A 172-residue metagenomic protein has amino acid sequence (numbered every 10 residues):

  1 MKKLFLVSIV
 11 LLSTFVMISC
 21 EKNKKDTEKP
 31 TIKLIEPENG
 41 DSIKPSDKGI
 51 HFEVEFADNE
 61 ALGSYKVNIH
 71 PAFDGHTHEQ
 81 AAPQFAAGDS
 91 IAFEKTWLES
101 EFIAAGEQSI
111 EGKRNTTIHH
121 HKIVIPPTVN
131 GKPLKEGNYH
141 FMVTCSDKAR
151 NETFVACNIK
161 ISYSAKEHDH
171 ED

Functional and structural regions predicted by a protein language model:
M1-L4: Positively charged n-region of N-terminal signal peptides that target proteins for export
L6-V10: Sec-dependent N-terminal signal peptides
V16-S19: C-terminal motif of bacterial Sec signal peptides marking the signal peptidase cleavage site
E21-K24: Bacterial signal peptide processing site
E28-D172: First exposed extracellular module after export/assembly in secreted or surface-exposed proteins
